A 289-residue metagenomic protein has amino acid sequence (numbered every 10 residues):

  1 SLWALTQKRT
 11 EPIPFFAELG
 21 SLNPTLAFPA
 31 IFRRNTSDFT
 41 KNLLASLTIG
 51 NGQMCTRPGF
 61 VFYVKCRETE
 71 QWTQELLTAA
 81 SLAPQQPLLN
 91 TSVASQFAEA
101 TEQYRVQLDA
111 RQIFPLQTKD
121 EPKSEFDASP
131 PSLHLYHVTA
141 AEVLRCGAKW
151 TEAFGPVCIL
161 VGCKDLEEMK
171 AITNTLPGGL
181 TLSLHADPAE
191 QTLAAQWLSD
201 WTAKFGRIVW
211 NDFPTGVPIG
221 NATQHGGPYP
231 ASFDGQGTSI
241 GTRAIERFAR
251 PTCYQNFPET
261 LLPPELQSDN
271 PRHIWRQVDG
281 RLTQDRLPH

Functional and structural regions predicted by a protein language model:
S1-C66: Conserved NAD(P)+-binding/catalytic subdomain of aldehyde/semialdehyde dehydrogenases
I13-F15, P24-T25, G59-F60, L133-H134 (+3 more regions): Structural motif
L22, I31-R33, C66-T69, D120-E121 (+7 more regions): Short, glycine-/Ser/Thr-/acidic-enriched flexible segments
F32, L43-A45, I49, T73-L76 (+6 more regions): Catalytic cores of nucleotide-enabled group-transfer and carboxylate-activating enzymes in metabolic and assembly-line
K41, Y63-L180: NAD(P)-dependent aldehyde/semialdehyde dehydrogenase
G52-M54, P58, Q85-S95, Q112-L116 (+3 more regions): Flexible, glycine/charged-enriched surface loops at secondary-structure junctions
F126-S129, L166-E265: C-terminal core of ALDH-fold dehydrogenases
L262-H289: Extended hydrophobic packing segments that form well-structured cores
